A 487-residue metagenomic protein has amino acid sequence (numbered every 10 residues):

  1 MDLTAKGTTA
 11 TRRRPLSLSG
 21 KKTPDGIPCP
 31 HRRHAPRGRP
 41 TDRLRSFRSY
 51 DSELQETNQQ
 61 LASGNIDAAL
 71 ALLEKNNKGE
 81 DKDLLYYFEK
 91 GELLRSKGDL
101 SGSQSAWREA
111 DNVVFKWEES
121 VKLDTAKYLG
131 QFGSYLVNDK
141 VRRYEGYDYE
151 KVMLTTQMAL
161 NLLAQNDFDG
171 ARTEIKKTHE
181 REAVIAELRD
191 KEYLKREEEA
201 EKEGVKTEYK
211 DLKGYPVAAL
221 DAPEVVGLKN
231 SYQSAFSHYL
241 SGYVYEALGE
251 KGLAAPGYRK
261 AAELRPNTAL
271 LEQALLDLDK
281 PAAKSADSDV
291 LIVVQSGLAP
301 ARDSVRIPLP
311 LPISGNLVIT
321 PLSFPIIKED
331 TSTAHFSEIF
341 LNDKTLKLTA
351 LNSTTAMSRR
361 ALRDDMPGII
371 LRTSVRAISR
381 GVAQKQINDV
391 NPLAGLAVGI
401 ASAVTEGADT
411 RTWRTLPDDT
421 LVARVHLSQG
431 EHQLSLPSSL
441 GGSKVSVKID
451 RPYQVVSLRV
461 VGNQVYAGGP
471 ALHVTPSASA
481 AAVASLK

Functional and structural regions predicted by a protein language model:
D42-E80, L85: N-terminal leader/linker segments that initiate helical-solenoid repeat arrays
K82-L85, V113-A126, E182-L194, A262-L278: Boundary/linker segments of alpha-helical solenoid repeat arrays
D277-K487: Short loop/turn and low-complexity linker motifs enriched in small/turn-promoting residues
